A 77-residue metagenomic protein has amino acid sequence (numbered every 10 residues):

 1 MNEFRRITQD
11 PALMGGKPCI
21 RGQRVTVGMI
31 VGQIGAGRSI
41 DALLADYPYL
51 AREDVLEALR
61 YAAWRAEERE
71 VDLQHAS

Functional and structural regions predicted by a protein language model:
M1-V25: N-terminal first-folded block
T26-S77: Long, charge-rich, low-complexity alpha-helical segments
